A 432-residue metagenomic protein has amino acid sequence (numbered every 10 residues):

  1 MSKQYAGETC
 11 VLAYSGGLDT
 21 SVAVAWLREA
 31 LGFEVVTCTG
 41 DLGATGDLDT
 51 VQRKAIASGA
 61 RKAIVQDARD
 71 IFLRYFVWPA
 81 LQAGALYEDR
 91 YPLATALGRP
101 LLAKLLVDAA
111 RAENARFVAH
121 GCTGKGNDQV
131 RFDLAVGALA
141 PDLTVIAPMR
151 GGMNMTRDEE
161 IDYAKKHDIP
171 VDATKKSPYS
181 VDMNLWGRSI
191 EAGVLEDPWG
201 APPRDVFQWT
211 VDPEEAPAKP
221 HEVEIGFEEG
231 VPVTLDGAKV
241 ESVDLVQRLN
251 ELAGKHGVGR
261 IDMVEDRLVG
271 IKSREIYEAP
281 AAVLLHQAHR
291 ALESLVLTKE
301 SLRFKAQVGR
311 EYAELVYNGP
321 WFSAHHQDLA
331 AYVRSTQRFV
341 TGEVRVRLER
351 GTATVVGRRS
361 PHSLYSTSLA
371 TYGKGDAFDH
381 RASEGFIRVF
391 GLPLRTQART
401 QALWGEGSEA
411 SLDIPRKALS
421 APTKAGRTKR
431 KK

Functional and structural regions predicted by a protein language model:
S2-A13, L18-L419, K424-K432: Nucleotide-activated chemistry modules centered on ATP-dependent adenylation/adenylyltransferase
